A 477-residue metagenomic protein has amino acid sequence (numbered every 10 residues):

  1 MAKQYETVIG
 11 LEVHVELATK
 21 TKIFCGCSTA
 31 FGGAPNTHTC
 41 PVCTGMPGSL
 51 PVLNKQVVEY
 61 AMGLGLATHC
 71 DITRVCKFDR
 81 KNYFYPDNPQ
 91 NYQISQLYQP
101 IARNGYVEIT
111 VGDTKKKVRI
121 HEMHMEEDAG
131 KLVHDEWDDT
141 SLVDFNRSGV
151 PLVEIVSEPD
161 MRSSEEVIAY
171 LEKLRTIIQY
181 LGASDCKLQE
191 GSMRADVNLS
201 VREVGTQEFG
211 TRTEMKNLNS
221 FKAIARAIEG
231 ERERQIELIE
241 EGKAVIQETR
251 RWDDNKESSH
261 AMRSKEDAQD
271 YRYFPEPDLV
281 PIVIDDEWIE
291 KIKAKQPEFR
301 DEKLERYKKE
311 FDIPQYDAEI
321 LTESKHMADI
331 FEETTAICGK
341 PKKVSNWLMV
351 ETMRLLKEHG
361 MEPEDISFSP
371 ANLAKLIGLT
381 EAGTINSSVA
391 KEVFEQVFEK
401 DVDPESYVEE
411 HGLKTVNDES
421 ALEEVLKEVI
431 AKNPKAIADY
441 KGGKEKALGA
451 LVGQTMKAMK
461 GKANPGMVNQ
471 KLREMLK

Functional and structural regions predicted by a protein language model:
M1-E298, K309, Q315, A336-K340: Basic, nucleic-acid-interacting segments
K3, D312, T335-V344, A382-I385 (+1 more regions): Structural motif
A18, N198, R202, E233 (+8 more regions): Amphipathic alpha-helical core segments of compact helical bundles
E190-E203, K308-I330, P341-E358, A371-L373 (+1 more regions): Core structural elements
L238, L355-H359, I385-S388, P404: Short, structured loop/turn "capping" segments at alpha-beta junctions
I337-C338, V344, T352-S367, K375-T380 (+1 more regions): M16/insulysin-pitrilysin zinc metalloprotease superfamily fold
P363-A374, G378, S387-K457: Strongly charged, low-complexity linkers/loops
